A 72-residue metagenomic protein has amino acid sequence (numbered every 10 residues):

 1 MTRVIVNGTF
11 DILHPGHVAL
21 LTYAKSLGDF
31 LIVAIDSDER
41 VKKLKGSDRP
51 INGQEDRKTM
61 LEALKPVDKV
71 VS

Functional and structural regions predicted by a protein language model:
M1-S72: Nucleotidyltransferase catalytic core that binds NTPs
